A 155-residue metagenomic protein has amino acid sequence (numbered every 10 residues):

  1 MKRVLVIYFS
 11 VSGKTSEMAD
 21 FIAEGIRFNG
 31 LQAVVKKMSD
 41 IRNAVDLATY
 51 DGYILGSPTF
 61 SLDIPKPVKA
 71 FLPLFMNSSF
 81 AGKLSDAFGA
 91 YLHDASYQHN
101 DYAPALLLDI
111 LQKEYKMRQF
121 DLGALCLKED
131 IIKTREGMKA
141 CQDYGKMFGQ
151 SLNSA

Functional and structural regions predicted by a protein language model:
K2-V4, E17, A23-N29, V34 (+2 more regions): FMN-binding flavodoxin-like domain, especially the glycine-rich phosphate-binding loop
Y8: Local sequence-structure signature of Cys/Sec-based thiol-disulfide redox active-site neighborhoods
S12-S16: Glycine-rich NAD(P) Rossmann-fold beta1-alpha1 loop
N43: Acidic, amphipathic alpha-helical patches
